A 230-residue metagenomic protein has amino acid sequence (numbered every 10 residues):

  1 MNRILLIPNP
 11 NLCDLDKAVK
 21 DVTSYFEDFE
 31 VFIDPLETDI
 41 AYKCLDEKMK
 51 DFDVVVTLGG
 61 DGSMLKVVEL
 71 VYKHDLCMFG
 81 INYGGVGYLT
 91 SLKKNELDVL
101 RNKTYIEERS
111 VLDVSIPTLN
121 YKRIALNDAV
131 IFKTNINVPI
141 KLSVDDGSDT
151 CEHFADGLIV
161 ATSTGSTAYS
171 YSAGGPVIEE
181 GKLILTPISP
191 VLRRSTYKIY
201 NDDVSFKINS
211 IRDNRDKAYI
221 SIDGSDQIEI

Functional and structural regions predicted by a protein language model:
M1-V54, L58, K66, L70-K73 (+2 more regions): ATP/NTP phosphate-donor binding region
N9, V56, N82, A129 (+1 more regions): A residue-level signal for conserved active-site and pocket-lining positions in enzyme catalytic cores
L15, S63-V67, T167-Y171: Short glycine/serine/threonine-rich phosphate/pyrophosphate-binding segments that cradle anionic phosphate groups
G60-S63, G84-V86, T164-T167: Short glycine-rich anion-binding loops that position phosphate/pyrophosphate groups of nucleotides and phosphorylated
Y72-L76, K94-D98, A173-L183: A glycine- and small-aliphatic-rich helix-loop capping segment at beta-alpha/alpha-beta transitions that lines
G84-D156: Catalytic core of DAGKc-family lipid kinases
T118, R123, I131, I136 (+2 more regions): ATP/nucleoside-binding phosphotransfer catalytic cores, i.e., glycine-rich phosphate-binding loops
C151-R194: Gly/Ser/Thr-rich active-site loops/lids in small-molecule metabolic enzymes that frequently grip phosphoryl groups
